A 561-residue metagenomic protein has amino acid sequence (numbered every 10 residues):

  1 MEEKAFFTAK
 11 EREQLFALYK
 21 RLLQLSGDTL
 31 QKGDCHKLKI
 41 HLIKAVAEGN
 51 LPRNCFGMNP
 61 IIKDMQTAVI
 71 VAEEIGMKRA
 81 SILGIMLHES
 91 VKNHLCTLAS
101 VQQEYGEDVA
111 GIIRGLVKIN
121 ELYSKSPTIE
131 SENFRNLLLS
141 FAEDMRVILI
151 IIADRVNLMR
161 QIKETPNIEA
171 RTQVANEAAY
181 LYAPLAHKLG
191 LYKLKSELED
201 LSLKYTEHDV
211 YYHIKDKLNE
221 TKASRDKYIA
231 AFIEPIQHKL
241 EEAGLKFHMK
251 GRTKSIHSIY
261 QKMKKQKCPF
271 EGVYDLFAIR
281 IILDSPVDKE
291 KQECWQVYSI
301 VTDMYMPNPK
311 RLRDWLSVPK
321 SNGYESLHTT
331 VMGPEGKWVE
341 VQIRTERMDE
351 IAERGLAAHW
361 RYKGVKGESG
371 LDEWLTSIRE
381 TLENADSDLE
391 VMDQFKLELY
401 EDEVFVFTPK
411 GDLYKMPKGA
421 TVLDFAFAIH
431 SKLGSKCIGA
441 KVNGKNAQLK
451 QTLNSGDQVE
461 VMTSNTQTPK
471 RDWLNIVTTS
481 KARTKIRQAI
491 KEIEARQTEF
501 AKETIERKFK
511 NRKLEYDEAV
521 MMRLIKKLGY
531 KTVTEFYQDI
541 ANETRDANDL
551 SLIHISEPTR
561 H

Functional and structural regions predicted by a protein language model:
K4-A17, I40-A47, L98, Y105-V109 (+6 more regions): Internal insertion modules embedded within essential enzymes
F16-Q31, P127: N- or domain-start disorder-to-order transition segments that initiate the globular core
L22-S26, G49-L51, I70, E74 (+1 more regions): Acidic catalytic motifs of isoprenoid enzymes
D28-I40, K44-C96: Alpha-helical phosphate/pyrophosphate-handling elements in metalloenzyme active cores
I62, M77-L87, D108-I112, R146-V147 (+1 more regions): Alpha-helical scaffolds flanking conserved acidic
